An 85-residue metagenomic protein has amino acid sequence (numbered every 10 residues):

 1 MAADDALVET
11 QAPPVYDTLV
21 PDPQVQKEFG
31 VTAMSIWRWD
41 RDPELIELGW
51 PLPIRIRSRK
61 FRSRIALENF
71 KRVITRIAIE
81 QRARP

Functional and structural regions predicted by a protein language model:
A2, D22-P23, E47-P51, R55 (+1 more regions): Residue-centric detector for conserved, function-critical "anchor" positions in compact interaction modules
A2-R41, V73: Polyanion-binding surface elements
T10, K27, I56-S58, R76-Q81: Intrinsic disorder/low-complexity segments, especially N-terminal tails and targeting/processing regions
K27-R64: Major-groove DNA-recognition helix of helix-turn-helix-type DNA-binding domains
R64-P85: A short, Lys/Arg-enriched interface patch at domain edges and termini
